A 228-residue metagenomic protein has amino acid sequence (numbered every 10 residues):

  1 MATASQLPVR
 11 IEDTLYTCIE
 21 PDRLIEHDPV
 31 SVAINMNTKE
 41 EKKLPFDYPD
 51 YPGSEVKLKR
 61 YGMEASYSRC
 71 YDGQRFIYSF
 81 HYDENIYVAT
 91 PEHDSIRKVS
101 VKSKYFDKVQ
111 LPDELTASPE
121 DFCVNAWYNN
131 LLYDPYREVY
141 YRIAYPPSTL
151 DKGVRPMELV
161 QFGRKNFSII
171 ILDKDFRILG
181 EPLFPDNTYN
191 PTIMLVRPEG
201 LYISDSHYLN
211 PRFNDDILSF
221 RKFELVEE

Functional and structural regions predicted by a protein language model:
M1, E41-G62, R97-C123, P182-T188 (+1 more regions): Surface-exposed loop and turn segments in beta-propeller and other repeat-based domains that flank or scaffold
M1-E12, K59-G73, S79, V124-R137 (+2 more regions): Structural signature of eukaryotic scaffold interfaces centered on beta-propeller domains
D13, T17-H27, I143-G163, S206-F220: Short, conserved, GDST-rich strand-edge loop motifs in beta-rich repeat architectures
D13-T14, P29, S95, E114: Coil residues (strongly favoring Ser/Thr
L15, F76, Y140-R142, L201: Hydrophobic beta-strand positions that form the internal "hydrophobic ladder" of WD40/Gbeta-like beta-propeller blades
L24-H93: Loop-centered beta-sheet repeat module
I25-E40, E84, V88, P156-R177 (+1 more regions): Beta-propeller blade signature
C123-K174, L179: Loop/turn-rich, solvent-exposed surfaces of beta-rich toroidal or solenoidal domains
